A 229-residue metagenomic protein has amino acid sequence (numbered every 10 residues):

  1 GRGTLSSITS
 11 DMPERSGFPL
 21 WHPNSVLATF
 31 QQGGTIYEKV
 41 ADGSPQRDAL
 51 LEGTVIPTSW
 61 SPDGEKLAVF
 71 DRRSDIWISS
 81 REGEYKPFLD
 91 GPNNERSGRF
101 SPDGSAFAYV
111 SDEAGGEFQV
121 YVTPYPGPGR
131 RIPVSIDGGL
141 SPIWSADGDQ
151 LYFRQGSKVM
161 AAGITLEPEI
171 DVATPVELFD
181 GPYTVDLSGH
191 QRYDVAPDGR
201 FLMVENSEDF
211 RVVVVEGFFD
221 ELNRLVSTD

Functional and structural regions predicted by a protein language model:
G1-G17, E38-V55, S79-R96, V122-L140 (+2 more regions): Multi-bladed beta-propeller domains
D11-G33, L51-F70, F88, P92-V110 (+2 more regions): Conserved beta-propeller blade repeats
G33-E38, R73-I78, G115-Y121, G156-G163 (+1 more regions): Structural motif
D42, E65, S105, A114 (+6 more regions): Short linear sequence elements within intrinsically disordered, low-complexity coil regions
G83, E113-A114: Intrinsic, short, N-terminal disordered tails of RNA polymerase sigma-factor systems
S145-A146, R154-S157, A161-P175, P182 (+1 more regions): Hydrophobic alpha-helical membrane-insertion signals
R192-T228: Blade-level signature of beta-propeller repeat domains, shared across WD40, Kelch, NHL, RCC1 and BNR/Asp-box propellers
